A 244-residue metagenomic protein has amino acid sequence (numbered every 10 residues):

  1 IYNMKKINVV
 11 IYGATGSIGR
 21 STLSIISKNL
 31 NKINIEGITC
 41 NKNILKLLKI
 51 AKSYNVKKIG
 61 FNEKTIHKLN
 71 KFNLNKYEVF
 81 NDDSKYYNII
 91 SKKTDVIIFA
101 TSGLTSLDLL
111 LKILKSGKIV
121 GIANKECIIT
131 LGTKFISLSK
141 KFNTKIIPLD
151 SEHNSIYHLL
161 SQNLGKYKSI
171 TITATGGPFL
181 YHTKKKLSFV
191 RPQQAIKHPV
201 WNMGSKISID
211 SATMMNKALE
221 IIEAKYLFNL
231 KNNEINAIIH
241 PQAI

Functional and structural regions predicted by a protein language model:
M4-V56: N-terminal Rossmann-like dinucleotide-binding module
N55-K57, N75-E78, S116-I119, F142-T144: A short helix->loop->beta-strand "cap" motif at the edges of active sites that frequently abuts
N81-I113: Beta-loop-alpha module in the N-terminal Rossmann-like domain of NAD(P)-dependent dehydrogenases, especially those
G103-K112, K125-T144: Rossmann-fold NAD(P)-binding glycine/threonine-rich loop
F135-H153, K168-I170: Rossmann-fold dehydrogenase core element
S155, L159-N216: Conserved anion/nucleotide-ligand pocket segment
I209-L219, E223-I244: Substrate-binding/catalytic subdomain of NAD(P)-dependent oxidoreductase enzymes
